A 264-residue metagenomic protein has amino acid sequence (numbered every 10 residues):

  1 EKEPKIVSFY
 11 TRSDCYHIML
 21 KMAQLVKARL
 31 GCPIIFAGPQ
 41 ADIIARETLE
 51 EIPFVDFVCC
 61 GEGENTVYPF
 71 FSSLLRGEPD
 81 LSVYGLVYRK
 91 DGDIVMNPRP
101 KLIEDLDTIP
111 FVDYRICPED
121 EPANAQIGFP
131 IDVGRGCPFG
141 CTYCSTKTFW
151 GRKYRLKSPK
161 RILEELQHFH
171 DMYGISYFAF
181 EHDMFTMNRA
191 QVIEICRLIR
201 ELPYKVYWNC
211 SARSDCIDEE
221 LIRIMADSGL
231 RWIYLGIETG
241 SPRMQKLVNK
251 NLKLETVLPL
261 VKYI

Functional and structural regions predicted by a protein language model:
E1, E51-I52, D80, P138 (+2 more regions): Alpha-helix termination/capping residues and helix-transition junctions
K2-L102: Glycine-rich beta-alpha loop elements in corrinoid/cobalamin-binding modules across cobalamin-dependent enzymes
D107-I264: Radical SAM [4Fe-4S] cluster-binding motif and immediate context
